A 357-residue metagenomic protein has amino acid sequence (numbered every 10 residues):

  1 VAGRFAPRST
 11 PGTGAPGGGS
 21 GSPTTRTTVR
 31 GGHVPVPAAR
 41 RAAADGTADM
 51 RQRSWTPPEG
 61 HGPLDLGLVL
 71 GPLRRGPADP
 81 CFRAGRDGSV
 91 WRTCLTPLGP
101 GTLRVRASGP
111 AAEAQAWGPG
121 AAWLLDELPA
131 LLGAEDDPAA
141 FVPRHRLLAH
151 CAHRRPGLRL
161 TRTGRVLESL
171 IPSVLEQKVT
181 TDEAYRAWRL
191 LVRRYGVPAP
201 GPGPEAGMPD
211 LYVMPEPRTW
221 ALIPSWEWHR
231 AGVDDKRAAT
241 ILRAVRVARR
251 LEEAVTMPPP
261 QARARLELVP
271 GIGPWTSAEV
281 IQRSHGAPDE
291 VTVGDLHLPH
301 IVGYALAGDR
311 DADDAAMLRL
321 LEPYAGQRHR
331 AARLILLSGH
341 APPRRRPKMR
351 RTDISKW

Functional and structural regions predicted by a protein language model:
R4-R26, R30: Low-acidity, Ser/Thr- and Arg-rich intrinsically disordered low-complexity segments
R30-W357: HhH-family (HhH-GPD) DNA N-glycosylase catalytic core used in base-excision repair
